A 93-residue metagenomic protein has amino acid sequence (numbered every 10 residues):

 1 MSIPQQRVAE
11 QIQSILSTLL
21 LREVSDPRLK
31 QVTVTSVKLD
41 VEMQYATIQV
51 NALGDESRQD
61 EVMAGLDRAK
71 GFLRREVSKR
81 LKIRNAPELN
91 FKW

Functional and structural regions predicted by a protein language model:
M1-A46, N51-W93: Charge-rich, low-complexity N-terminal segments
